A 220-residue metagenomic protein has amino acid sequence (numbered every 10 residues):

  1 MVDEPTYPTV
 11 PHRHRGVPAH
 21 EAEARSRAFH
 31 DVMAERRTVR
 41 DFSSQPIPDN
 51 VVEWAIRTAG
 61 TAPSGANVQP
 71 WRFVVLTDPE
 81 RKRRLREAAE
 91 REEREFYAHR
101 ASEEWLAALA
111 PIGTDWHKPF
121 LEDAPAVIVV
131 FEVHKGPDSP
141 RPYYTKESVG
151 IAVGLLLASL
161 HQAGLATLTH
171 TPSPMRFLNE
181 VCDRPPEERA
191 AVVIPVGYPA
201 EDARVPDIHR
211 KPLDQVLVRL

Functional and structural regions predicted by a protein language model:
M1-V39, S43-E53: N-terminal accessory segments that position/regulate proteins before the catalytic core
V2-D3, Q69-V149: Glycine/small-residue-rich phosphate/adenosyl-binding loop
V2-R25, R189-L220: C-terminal helix-cap and adjacent tail motif
R36, A55-G60, I128, H134-V181: Small-aliphatic-rich amphipathic alpha-helix that forms the alpha element of a beta-alpha
G60-N67: Glycine-rich phosphate/pyrophosphate-binding beta-alpha loops
R91-E92, R184-E188: Short, hinge-like loop/turn segments at secondary-structure boundaries
W116-P119, E180-R184, D207: A generic local secondary-structure boundary/capping motif
D123-A126, P186-A190: Short coil/turn connectors at secondary-structure junctions
